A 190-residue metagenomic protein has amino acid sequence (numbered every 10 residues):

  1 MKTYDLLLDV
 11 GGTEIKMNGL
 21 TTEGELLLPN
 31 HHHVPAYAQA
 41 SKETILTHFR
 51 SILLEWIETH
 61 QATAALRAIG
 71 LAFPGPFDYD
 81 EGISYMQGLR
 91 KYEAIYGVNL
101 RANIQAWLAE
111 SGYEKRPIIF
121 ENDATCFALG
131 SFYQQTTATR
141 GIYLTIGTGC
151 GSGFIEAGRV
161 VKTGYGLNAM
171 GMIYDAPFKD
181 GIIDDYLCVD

Functional and structural regions predicted by a protein language model:
K2-Y4, L20-T22, P29-H31, Q39-K42 (+3 more regions): Glycine/GP-enriched mid-protein hinge/lid loop-to-helix segment characteristic of carbohydrate kinases
Y4-D5, A65-A68: Structural motif
D9, G70-P74, E121, Y143-G149: Short beta-strand segments
T13: Conserved Rossmann-like nucleotide-cofactor binding loop
T22-G24, P76: Short coil/turn motifs at secondary-structure junctions
L26-A65, E93-G97: N-terminal phosphate-binding loop and adjacent alpha-helix
A38-T47, A68, G75-R140, F178-I182: Glycine-rich phosphate-binding loop and adjoining helix at the ATP-binding site of ATP-dependent phosphoryl-transfer
